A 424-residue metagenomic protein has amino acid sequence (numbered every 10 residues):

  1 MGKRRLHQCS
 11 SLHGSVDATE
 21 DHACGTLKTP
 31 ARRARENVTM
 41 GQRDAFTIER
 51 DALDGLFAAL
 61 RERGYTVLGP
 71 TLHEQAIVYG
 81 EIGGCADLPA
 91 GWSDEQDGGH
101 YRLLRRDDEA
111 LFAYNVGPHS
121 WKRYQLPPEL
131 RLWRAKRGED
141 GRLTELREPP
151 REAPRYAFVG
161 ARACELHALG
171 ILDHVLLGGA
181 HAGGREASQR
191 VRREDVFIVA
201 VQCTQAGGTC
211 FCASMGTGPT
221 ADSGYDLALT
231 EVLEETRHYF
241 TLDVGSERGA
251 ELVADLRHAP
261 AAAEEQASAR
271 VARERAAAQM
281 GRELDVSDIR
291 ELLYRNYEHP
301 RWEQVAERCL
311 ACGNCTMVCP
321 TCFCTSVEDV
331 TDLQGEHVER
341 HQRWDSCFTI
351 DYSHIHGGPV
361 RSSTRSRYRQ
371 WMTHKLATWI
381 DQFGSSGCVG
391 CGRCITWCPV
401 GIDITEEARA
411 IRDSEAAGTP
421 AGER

Functional and structural regions predicted by a protein language model:
L6, L12, C164, C212 (+5 more regions): Short cysteine clusters
Q8, G14, A18, A23-G25 (+1 more regions): Short hydrophobic alpha-helical segments enriched in small aliphatic residues
L12-A18, P30, G170, G218 (+5 more regions): Secreted/processed peptides and extracellular or luminal domains of membrane proteins
K28-T39: Short, Lys/Arg-enriched N-terminal segments with co-localized hydrophobic residues within the first ~10-30 amino acids
V38-Y294, H299-W302, C322, L333: Iron-sulfur-associated redox domains of electron-transfer enzymes in respiratory and anaerobic energy metabolism
V286-E307, T325-R424: Ferredoxin-type iron-sulfur electron-transfer modules in oxidoreductases and energy-metabolism complexes
